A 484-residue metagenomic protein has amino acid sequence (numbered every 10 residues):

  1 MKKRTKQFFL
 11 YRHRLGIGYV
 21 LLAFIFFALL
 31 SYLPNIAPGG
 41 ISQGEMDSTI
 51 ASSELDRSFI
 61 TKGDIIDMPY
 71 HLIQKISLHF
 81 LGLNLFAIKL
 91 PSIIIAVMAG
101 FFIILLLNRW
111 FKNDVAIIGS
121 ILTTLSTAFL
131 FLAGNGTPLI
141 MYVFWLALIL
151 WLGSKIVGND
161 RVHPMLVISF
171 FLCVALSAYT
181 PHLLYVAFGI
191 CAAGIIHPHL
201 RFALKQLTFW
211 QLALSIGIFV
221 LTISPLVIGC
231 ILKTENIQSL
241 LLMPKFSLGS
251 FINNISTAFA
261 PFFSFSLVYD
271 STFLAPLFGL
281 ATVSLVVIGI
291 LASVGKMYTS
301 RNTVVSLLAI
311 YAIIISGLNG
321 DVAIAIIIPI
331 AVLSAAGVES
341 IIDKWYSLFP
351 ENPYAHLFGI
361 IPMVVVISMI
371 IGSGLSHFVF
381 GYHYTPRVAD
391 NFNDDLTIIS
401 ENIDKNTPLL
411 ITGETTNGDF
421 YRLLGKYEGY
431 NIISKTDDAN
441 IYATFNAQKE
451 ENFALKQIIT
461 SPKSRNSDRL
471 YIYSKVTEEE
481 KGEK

Functional and structural regions predicted by a protein language model:
M1-S31, H197-F219: Start-transfer (signal-anchor) and selected internal transmembrane alpha helices of multi-pass inner/ER membrane
I36, S48, S53-L55, F80 (+2 more regions): Transmembrane-lumen/periplasm boundary regions of multi-pass, lipid-linked membrane glycan transferases
M68, L72, L81-M98, I117-S120 (+2 more regions): Loop-to-helix entry region of an early transmembrane alpha helix in multi-pass inner-membrane enzymes
L90-W110, L148, L152, V287-L291: Transmembrane-helix motifs of polytopic, lipid-linked glycan transferases
R109-D114, A147-I168, L176-S177, A292: Membrane-interface transmembrane helices that cradle and orient dolichyl/undecaprenyl
A128-M141: Short acidic/glycine- and proline-prone juxtamembrane loop motifs at membrane-interface regions of multi-pass membrane
A133, L285, N302-P350: Hydrophobic/aromatic-rich transmembrane helices and adjacent perimembrane loops
V338-H377: Signature aromatic-anchored transmembrane alpha helix within multi-pass, membrane-resident enzymes that catalyze glycan
